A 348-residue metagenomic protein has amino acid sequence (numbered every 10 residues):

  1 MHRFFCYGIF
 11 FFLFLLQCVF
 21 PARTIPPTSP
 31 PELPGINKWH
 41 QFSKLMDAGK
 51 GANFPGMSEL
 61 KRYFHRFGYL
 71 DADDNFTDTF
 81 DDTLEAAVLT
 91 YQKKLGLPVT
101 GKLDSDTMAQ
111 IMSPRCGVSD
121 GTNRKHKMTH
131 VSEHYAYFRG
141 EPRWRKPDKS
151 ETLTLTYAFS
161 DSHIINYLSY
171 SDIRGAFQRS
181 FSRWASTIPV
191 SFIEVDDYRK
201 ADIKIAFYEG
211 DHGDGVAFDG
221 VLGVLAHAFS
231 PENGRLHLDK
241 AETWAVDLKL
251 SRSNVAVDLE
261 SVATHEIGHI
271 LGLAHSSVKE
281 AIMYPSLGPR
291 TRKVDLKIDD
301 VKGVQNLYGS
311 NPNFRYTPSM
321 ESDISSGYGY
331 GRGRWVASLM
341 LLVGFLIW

Functional and structural regions predicted by a protein language model:
H2-W348: Zinc-dependent metalloendopeptidases
